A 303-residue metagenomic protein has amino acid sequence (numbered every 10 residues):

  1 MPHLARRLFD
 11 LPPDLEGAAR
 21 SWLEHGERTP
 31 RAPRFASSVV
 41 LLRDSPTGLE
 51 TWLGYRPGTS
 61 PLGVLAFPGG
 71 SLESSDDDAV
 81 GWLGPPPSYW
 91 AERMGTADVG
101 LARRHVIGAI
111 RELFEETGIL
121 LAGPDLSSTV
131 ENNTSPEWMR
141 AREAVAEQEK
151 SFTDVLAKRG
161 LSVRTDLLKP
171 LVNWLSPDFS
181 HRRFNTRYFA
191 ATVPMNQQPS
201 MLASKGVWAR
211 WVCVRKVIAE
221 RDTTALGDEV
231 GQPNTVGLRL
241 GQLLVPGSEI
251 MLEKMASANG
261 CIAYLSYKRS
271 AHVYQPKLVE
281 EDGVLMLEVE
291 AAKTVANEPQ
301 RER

Functional and structural regions predicted by a protein language model:
M1-E115, I119-R303: N-terminal leader/linker segments that precede catalytic domains of diphosphate-processing enzymes
